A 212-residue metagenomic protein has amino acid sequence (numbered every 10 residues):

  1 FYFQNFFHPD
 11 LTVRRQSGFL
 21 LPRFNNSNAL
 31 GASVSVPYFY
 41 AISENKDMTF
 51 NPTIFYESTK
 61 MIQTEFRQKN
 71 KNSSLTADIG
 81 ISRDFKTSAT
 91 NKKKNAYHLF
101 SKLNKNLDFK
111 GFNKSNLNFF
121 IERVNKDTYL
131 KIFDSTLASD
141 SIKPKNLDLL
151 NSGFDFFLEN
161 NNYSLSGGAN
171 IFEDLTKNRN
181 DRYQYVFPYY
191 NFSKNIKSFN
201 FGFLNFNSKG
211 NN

Functional and structural regions predicted by a protein language model:
F1-N212: Outer-membrane beta-barrel proteins and related beta-barrel translocases across Gram-negative bacteria
